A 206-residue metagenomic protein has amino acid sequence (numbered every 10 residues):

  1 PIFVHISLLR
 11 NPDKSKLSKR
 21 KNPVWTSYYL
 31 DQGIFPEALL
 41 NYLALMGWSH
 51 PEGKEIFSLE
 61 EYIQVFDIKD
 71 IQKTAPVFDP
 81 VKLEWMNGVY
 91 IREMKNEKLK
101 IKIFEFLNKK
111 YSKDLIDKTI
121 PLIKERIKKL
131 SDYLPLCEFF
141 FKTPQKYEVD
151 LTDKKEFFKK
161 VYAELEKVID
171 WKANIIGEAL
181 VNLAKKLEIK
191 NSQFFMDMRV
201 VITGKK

Functional and structural regions predicted by a protein language model:
P1-I91, F195-I202: Alpha-helical recognition segments enriched in aromatics with Gly/Pro capping that present substrate-recognition
G47, N87-Y90, L107, L165 (+2 more regions): Short amphipathic alpha-helical interaction patches enriched in hydrophobic/aromatic residues with interspersed Lys/Arg
N96-K190: Small-residue-rich helix-loop
V181-K206: Conserved glycine-rich FAD pyrophosphate-binding loop
